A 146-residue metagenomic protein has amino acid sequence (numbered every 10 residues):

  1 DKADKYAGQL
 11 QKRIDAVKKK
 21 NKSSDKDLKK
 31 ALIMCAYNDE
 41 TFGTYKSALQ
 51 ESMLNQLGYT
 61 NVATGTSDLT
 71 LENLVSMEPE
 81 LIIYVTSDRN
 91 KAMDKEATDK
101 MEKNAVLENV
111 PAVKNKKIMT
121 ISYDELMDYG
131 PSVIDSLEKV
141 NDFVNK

Functional and structural regions predicted by a protein language model:
K2-L57: Basic- and aromatic-lined ligand-binding clefts that recognize polyanionic substrates
D4, G8, T44-A48, D68-L69 (+1 more regions): Soluble non-cytosolic domains of exported or imported proteins
K19, D68-N73, M101-L107: Alpha-helical scaffolding within the catalytic cores of extracellular/periplasmic polymer-degrading hydrolases
S23-D27, V75-M77, P111-K114: Extracellular/periplasmic catalytic domains that process cell-envelope and extracellular macromolecules
K30-C35, V62-A63, I82-V85, I118-I121: Structural recognition of the beta-strand scaffold that forms the well-ordered cores of secreted hydrolase catalytic
N55-L69: Interaction modules related to DNA damage response and DNA replication/repair
L71-Y84: Proline-aspartate-enriched helix->loop->beta-strand connector
V85-K146: Structured C-terminal subdomain patch of bacterial secreted/periplasmic proteins
